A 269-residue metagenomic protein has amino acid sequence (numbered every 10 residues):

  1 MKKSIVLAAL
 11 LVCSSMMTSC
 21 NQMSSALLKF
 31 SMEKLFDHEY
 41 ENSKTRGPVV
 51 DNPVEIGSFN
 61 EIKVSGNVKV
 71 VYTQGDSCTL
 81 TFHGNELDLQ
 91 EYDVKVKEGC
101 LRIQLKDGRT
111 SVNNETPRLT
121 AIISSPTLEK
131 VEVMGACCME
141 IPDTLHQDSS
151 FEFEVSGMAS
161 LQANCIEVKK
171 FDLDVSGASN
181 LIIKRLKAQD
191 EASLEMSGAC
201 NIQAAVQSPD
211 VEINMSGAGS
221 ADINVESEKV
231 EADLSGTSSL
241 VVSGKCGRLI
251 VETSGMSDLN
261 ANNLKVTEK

Functional and structural regions predicted by a protein language model:
K2-K269: Intrinsically disordered, low-complexity terminal regions
